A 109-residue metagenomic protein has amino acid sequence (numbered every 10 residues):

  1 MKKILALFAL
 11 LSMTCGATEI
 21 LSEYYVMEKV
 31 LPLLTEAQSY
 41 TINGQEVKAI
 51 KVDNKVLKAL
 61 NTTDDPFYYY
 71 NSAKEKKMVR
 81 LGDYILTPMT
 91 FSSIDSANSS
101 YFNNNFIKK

Functional and structural regions predicted by a protein language model:
I4-M13: Sec-dependent N-terminal signal peptides
S12-C15, F106: Prokaryotic Sec-type signal peptides and long signal-anchor helices with extended Leu/Ile/Val-rich h-regions
T18-M89, K108-K109: A motif-centric signal for short, conserved binding hotspots located in accessible loops or intrinsically disordered
P88-N105: Extracellular/lumenal glycan-associated surfaces
